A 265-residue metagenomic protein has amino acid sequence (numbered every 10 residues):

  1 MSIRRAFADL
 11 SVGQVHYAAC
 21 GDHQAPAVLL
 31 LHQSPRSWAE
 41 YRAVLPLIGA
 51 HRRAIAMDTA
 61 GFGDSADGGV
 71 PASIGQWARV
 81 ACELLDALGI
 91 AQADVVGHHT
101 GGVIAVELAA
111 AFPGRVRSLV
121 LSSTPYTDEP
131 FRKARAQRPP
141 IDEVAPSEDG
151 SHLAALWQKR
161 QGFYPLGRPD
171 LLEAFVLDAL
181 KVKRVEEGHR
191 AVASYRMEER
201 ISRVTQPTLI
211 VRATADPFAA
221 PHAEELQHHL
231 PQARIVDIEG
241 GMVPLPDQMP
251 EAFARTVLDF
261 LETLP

Functional and structural regions predicted by a protein language model:
M1-Q14: N-terminal cap/lid segment of alpha/beta-hydrolase-fold proteins
G13-A66: Conserved HGGG/HGGXW glycine-rich cap/lid loop of the alpha/beta-hydrolase fold
A39-A43, I55-T100, D247, E251-R255: Active-site loop/oxyanion-hole signature of alpha/beta-hydrolase fold enzymes
V106-A111, V116-E148: Flexible "cap/lid" loop of the alpha/beta hydrolase fold
F131, P146-R203: Conserved alpha/beta-hydrolase catalytic His-Asp/Glu region
V204, I210-R212: Short beta-strand/loop motif that positions the catalytic acidic residue of the alpha/beta-hydrolase fold
P217-H222: Conserved alpha/beta-hydrolase "acid-adjacent" motif
A233-P265: Catalytic active-site module of serine/aspartate enzymes centered on a nucleophile-bearing elbow/loop
